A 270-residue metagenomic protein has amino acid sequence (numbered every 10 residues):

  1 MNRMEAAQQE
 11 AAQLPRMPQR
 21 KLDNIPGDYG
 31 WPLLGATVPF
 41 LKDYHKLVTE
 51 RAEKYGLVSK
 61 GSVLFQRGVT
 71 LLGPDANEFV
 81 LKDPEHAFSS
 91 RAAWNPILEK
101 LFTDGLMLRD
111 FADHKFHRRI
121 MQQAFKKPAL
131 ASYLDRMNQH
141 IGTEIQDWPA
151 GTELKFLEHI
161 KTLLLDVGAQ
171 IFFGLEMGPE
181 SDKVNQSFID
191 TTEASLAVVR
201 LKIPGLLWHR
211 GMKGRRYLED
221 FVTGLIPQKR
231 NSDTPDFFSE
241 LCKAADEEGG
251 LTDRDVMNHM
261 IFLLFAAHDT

Functional and structural regions predicted by a protein language model:
R3, Q8-R16, K21-E53, L64-R67 (+4 more regions): Cytochrome P450 catalytic-domain helical core, especially the substrate-recognition surface and oxygen-activation
G73, A267: Short, conserved phosphate/pyrophosphate- and ester-handling motifs at nucleotide-, phospho-/glycolipid
V80-H86: Short Gly/aromatic-enriched secondary-structure transition segments
L164, H259, H268-T270: Cytochrome P450 catalytic-core helices
S232-D236: Flexible, Gly/Pro-enriched loop and linker segments at secondary-structure and domain junctions
L251-H259: Gly/Ser/Thr-rich phosphate-binding loops and adjoining beta-strand/alpha-helix segments that form adenosine-phosphate
